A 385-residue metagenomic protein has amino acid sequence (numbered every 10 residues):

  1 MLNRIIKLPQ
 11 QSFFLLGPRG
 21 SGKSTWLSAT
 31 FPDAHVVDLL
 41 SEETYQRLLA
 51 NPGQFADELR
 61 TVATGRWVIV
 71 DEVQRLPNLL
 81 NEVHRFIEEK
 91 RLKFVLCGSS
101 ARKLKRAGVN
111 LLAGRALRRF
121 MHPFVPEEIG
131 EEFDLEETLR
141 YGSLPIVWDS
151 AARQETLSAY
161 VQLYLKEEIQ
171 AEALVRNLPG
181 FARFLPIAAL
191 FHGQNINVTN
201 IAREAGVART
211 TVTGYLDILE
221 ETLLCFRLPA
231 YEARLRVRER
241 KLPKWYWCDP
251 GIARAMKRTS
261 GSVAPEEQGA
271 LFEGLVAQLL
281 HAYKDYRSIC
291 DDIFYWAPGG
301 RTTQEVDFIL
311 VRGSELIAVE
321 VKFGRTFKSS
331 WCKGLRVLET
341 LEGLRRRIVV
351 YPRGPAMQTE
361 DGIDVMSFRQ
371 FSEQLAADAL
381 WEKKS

Functional and structural regions predicted by a protein language model:
M1-Q11: Pre-Walker A adenine-sensing motif
L15: Hydrophobic anchor at the beta1->P-loop junction of P-loop NTPases
K23-S24: Conserved lysine of the Walker
V37-W67: Short glycine-rich substrate-engagement loop in P-loop NTPases that contacts/grips substrate
I69, K93-S99: Structural recognition of the conserved hydrophobic beta-strand(s) that form the central parallel beta-sheet of P-loop
R102-L117, F133: Short regulatory helix/loop adjacent to the ATP-binding pocket of P-loop NTPases
E155-E315: Accessory nucleic acid-recognition modules appended to NTPase machines
R353-S385: Domain-level recognition of nuclease-like catalytic cores that cleave nucleotide substrates
